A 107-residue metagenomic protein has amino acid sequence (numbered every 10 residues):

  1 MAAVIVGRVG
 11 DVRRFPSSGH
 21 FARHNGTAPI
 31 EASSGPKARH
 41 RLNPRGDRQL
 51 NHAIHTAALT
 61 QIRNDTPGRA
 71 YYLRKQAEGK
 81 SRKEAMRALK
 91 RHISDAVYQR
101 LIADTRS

Functional and structural regions predicted by a protein language model:
A3-E78, R82: Phosphate-backbone recognition surface of nucleic-acid-processing proteins
R63-S107: Acidic, carboxylate-rich catalytic segments that either coordinate divalent cations
